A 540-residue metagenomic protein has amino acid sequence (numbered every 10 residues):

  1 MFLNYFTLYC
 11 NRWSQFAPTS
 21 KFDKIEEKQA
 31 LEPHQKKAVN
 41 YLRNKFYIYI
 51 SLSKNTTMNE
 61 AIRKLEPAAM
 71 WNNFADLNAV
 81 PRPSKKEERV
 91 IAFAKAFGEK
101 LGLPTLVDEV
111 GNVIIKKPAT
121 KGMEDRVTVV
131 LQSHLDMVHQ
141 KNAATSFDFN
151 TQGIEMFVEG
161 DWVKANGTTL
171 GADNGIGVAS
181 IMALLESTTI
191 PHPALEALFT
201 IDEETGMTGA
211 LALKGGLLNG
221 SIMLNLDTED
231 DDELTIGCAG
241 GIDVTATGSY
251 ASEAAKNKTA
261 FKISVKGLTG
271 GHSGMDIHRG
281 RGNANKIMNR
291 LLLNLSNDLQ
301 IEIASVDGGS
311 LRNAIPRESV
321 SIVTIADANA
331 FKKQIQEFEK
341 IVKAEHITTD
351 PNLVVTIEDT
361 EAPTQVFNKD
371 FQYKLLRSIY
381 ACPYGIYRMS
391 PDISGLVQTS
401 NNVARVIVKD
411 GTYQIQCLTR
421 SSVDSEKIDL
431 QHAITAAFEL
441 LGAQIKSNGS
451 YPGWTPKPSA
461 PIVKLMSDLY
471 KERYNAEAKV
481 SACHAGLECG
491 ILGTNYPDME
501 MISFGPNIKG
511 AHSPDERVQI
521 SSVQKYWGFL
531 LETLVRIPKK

Functional and structural regions predicted by a protein language model:
K36, Y47, T57-W162: Acidic/His- and Gly-rich active-site-bordering loop/insert found across diverse amide/peptide-bond hydrolases
P67-M70, P391, Q398-S400, A404-Y413 (+1 more regions): Zn-dependent metallopeptidase/amidohydrolase metal-coordination segment
M123-T205, A210-K214, G220-S221, A260 (+5 more regions): Active-site metal-coordination/substrate-binding segment of hydrolases, especially metallo-dependent peptidases
G153, E159-K164, E204-T205, L211-R420: Midchain, well-structured core segments that form catalytic/ion-binding scaffolds
G215-G216, R281-D298, D327-A328, Y373-S378 (+3 more regions): His/Asp/Glu-rich mid-to-C-terminal helical/loop segments that flank catalytic regions of hydrolases
D276, N283-K286, R290-V306, P456-M499: Active-site-adjacent substrate-binding region of metalloamidase/peptidase-like peptide-processing proteins
L396-A485: Substrate-recognition/cap regions that form aromatic- and gly/pro-loop-enriched pockets for small-molecule ligands
